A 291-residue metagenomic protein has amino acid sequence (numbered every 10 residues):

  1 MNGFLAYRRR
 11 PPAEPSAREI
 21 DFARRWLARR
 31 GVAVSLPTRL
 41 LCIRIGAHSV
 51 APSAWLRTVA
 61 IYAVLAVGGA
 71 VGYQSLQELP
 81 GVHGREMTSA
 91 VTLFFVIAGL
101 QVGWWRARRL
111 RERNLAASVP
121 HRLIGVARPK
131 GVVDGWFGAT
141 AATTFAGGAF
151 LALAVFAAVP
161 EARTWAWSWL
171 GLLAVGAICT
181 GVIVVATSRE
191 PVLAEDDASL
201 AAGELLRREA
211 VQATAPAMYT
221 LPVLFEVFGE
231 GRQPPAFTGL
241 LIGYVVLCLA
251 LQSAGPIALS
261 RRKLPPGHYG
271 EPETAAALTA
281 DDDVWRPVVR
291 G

Functional and structural regions predicted by a protein language model:
M1-T143, V289-R290: N-terminal membrane-targeting/anchoring modules of bacterial envelope and secretion proteins
T143, G147-G291: Hydrophobic multi-pass inner-membrane translocation pores used for secretion and envelope-lipid/glycan export
